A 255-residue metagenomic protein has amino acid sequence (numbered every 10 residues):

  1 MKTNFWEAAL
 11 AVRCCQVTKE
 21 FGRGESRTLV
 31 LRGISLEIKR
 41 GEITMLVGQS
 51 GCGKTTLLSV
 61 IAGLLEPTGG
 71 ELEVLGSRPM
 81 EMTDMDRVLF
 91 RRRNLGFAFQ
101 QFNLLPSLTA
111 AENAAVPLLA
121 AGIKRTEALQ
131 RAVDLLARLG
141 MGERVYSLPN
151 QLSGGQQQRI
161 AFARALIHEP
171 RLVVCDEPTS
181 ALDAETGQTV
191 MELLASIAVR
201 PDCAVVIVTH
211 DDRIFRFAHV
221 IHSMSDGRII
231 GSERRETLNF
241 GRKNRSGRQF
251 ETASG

Functional and structural regions predicted by a protein language model:
M1-E20, R234-G255: ABC-family P-loop ATPase nucleotide-binding domain
A9-M224: ABC family nucleotide-binding domain
I214, I230, L238: Flexible, glycine-rich phosphate/dinucleotide-binding loops and adjacent beta-alpha linkers at cofactor/substrate
I221-E233: H-loop (His-switch) and adjacent beta-strand-loop-beta switch element of ABC-type ATPase nucleotide-binding domains
